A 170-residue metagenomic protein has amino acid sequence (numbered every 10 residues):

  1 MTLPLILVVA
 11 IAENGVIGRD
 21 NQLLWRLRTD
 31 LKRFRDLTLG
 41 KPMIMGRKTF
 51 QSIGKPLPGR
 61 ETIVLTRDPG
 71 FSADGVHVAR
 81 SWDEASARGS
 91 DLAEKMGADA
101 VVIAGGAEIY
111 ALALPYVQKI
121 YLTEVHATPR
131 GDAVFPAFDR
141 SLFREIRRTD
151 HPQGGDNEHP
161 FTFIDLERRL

Functional and structural regions predicted by a protein language model:
T2-L170: Enzymes that bind and transform nitrogen-containing heteroaromatic metabolites
